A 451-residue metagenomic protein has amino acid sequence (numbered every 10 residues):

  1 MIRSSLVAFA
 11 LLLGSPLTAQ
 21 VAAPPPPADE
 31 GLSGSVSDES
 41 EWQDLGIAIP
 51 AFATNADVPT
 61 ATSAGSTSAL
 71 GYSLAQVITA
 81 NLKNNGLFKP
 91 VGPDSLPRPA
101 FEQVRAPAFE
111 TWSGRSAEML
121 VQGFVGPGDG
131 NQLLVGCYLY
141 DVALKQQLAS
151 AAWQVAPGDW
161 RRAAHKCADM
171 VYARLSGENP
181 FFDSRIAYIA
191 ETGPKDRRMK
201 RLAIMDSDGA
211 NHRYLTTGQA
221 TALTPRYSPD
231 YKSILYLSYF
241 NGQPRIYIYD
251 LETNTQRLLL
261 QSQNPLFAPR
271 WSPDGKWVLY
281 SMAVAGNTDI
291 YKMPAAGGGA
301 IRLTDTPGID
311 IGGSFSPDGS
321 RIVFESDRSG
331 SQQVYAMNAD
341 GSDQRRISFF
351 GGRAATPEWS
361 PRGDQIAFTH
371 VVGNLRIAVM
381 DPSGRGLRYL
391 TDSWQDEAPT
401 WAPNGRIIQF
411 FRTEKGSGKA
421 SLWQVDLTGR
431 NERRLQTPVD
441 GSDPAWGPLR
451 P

Functional and structural regions predicted by a protein language model:
A28-A108, V121-G126: Short beta-strand->alpha-helix linker/helix-N-cap micro-motif that forms a surface specificity/interaction loop
Q103-M170: Amphipathic beta-strand/beta-sheet edge segments enriched in Tyr/Trp
Q132-L134, K195-A203, Q243-Y247, N287-Y291 (+3 more regions): Structural motif
P180-F182, P229-D230, P273-D274, P317-D318 (+3 more regions): Residue-level detector of Asp-centered blade-edge/turn motifs that repeat once per structural unit in beta-propeller
I186, I234, G275-V278, G319-V323 (+2 more regions): Hydrophobic beta-strand positions that form the internal "hydrophobic ladder" of WD40/Gbeta-like beta-propeller blades
D206-T221, Y249-F267, M293-I309, M337-R353 (+3 more regions): Multi-bladed beta-propeller domains
